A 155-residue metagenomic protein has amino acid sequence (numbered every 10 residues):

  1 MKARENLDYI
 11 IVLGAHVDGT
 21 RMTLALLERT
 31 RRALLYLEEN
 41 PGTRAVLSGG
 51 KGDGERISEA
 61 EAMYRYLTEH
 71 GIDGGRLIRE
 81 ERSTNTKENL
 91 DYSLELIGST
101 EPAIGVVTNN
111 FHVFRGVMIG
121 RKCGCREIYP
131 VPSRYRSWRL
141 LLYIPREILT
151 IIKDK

Functional and structural regions predicted by a protein language model:
M1-K2, T150-D154: N-terminal membrane-anchoring alpha-helices
K2-I144: A structural signal for short, hydrophobic/glycine-enriched beta-strand patches
